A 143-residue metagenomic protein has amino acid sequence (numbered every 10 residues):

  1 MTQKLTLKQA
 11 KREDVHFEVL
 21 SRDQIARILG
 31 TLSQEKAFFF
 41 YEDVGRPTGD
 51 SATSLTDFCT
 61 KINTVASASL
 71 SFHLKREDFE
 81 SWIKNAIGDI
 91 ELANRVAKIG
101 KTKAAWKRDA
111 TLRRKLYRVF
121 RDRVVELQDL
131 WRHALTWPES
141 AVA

Functional and structural regions predicted by a protein language model:
T2-A143: Terminal, compositionally biased segments used for targeting/anchoring and flexible tails
